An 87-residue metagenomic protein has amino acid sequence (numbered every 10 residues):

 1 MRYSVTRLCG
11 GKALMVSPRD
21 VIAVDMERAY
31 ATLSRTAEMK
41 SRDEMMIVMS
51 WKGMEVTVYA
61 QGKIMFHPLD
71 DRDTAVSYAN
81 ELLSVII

Functional and structural regions predicted by a protein language model:
M1-K40: Short Lys/Arg-enriched alpha/beta "domain-start" segment
M1-R2, R42-M54: Short amphipathic beta-strand starts and helix->beta connectors
L8-C9, R42, W51, Y59: A generic structural signal for short, non-catalytic loop/turn and secondary-structure boundary residues
L14-R19, M45-S50, F66: Generic recognition of long tandem-repeat/solenoid scaffolds
I22, I47, I64, I86-I87: Weak global preference for isoleucine
T36-I47, N80-L83: Acidic, aromatic-enriched beta-alpha/helix-loop junctions
M54-I86: Short, compact, well-ordered microdomains
